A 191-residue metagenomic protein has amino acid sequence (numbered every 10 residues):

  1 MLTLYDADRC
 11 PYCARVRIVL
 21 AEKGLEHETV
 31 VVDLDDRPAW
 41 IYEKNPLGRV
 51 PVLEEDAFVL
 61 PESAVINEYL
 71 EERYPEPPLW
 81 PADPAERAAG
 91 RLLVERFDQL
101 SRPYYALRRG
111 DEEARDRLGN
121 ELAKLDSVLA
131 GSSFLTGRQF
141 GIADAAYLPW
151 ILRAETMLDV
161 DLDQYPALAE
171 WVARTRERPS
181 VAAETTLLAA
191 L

Functional and structural regions predicted by a protein language model:
M1-D126, A130-L135: GST-like domain detector, emphasizing the conserved glutathione-binding G-site in the N-terminal thioredoxin-like
T29, R138, Q164, E184-T185: A generic structural-conservation signal
P51-E54, A146, T185: Residues embedded in well-ordered beta-strands within globular domains across many folds
P84-A85, Q139-F140, T186: Short capping/connector residues at structural and topological boundaries
L135-Q164, A169, R174-T175: GST superfamily/GST-like fold recognition
R178-P179, A183: A late-sequence structural motif
A189-L191: Carbohydrate-binding/catalytic loop surfaces
